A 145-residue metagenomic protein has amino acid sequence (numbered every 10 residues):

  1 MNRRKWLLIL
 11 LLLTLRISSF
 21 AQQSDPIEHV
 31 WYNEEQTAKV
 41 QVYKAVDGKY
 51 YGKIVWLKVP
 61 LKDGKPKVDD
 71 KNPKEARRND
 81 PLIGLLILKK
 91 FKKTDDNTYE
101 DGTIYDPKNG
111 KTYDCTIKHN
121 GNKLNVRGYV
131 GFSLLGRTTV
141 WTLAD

Functional and structural regions predicted by a protein language model:
M1-Q23: Bacterial Sec-dependent N-terminal signal peptides
F20-T37: Long, hydrophobic N-terminal alpha-helical segment
E28, K39, Y43-Y105, T112-Y113: Central antiparallel beta-sheet cores of small beta-barrel/beta-sandwich binding domains
V30-N33, E100-P107, V126-G128: Short beta-strand segments that buttress and anchor functional surface loops
N33, L82-I83, L135: Short coil-to-beta-strand transition motifs
Q36-K39, G110-D114, L135-T138: Short, surface-exposed coil-to-beta transition loops
I104-G121, V126: Acidic, glycine-rich flexible loop segments
G121-K123, V130-D145: Edge beta-strand at a domain terminus
